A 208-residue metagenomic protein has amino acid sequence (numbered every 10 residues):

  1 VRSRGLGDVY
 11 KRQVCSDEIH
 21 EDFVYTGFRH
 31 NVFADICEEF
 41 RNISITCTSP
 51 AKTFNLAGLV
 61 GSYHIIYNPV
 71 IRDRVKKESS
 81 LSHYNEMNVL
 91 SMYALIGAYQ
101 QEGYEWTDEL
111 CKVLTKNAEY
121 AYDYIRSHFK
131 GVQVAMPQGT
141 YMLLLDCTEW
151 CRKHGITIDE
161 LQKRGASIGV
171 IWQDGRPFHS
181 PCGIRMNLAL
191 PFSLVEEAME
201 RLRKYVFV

Functional and structural regions predicted by a protein language model:
V1-Y10: Single conserved hydrophobic/aromatic residue that forms the stacking wall/gate of nucleotide- or nucleobase-binding
K11-Q13, R41-N42: A short helix->loop->beta-strand "cap" motif at the edges of active sites that frequently abuts
R12-D35: Conserved PLP phosphate-binding loop immediately N-terminal to the Schiff-base lysine helix in PLP-dependent enzymes
D35-E39, I125-R126: Short, conserved catalytic or adaptor-binding loops enriched in Gly and charged residues
F40, K153-I156, E160-W172, P177-V208: PLP-dependent enzyme catalytic core of the Aspartate aminotransferase-like
I43-S127, Q133-G139: PLP-dependent aminotransferase class I/II
Y67-N68, Q100, D146-T148, A189-P191: Residue-level recognition of strand-loop junctions within catalytic nucleotide-signaling folds
L114-T115, E119, H128-S167, I184 (+1 more regions): Conserved PLP-binding catalytic core of the aspartate aminotransferase-like
